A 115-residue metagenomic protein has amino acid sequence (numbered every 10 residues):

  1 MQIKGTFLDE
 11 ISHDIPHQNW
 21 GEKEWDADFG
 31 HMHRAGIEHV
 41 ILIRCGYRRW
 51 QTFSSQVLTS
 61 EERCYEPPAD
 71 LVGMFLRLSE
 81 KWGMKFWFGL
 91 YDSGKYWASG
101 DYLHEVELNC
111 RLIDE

Functional and structural regions predicted by a protein language model:
M1-E115: Glycan-processing catalytic domains of CAZymes
